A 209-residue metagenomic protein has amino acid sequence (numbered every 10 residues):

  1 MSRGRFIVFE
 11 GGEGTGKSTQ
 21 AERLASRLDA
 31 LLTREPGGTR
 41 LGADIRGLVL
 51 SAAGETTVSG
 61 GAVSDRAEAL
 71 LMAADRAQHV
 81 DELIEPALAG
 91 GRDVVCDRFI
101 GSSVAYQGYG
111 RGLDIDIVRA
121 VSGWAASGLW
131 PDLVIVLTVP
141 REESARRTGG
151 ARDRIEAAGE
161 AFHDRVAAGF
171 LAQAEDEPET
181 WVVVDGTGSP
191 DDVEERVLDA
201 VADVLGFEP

Functional and structural regions predicted by a protein language model:
S2, R23-A25, E142-P209: NTP-dependent small-molecule kinase module
F6: Walker A (P-loop) ATP-phosphate-binding motif of ABC ATPase nucleotide-binding domains
F9: Hydrophobic anchor at the beta1->P-loop junction of P-loop NTPases
G12: P-loop (Walker A) phosphate-binding loop of NTP-binding proteins
K17: Conserved lysine of the Walker
Q20: Hydrophobic positions on the alpha1 helix immediately C-terminal to the Walker A/P-loop
A30-A126, R196: ATP-dependent small-molecule kinase phosphotransfer cores that center on conserved nucleotide phosphate-binding segments
R98, S102-G169: A glycine- and Lys/Arg-enriched "phosphate-lid" helix/loop adjacent to the NTP-binding pocket of small-molecule kinases
